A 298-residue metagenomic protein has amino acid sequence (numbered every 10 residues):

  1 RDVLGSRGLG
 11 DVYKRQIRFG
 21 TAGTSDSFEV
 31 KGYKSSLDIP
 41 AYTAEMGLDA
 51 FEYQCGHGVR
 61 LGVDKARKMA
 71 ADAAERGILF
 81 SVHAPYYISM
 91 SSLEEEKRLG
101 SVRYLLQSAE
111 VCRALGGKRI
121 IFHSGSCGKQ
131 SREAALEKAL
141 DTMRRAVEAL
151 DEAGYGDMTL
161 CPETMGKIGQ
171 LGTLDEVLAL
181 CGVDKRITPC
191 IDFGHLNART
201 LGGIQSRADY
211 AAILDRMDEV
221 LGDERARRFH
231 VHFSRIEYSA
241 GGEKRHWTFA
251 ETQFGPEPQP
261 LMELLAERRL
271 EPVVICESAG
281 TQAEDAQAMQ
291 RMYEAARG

Functional and structural regions predicted by a protein language model:
R1-Y13: Single conserved hydrophobic/aromatic residue that forms the stacking wall/gate of nucleotide- or nucleobase-binding
D11-Q107, G298: N-terminal pre-domain/capping segments
R15, L178, V183-F193, N197-G298: Histidine-acidic metal/acid-base catalytic patches
A22-D26, Q54-G58, P85-S89, G125-C127 (+4 more regions): Active-site beta-loop-alpha junctions enriched in small/polar residues
K31-S35, L61-K68, L93-Y104, Q130-T142 (+3 more regions): Alpha-helix N-cap and loop-to-helix initiation/capping positions
P40-E45, L61-S81, S108-L115, E148-Y155 (+3 more regions): Acidic (Asp/Glu)-rich catalytic clusters
T43, H83, S101, C112 (+4 more regions): Conserved, mostly hydrophobic/aromatic
A74-E75, S91-I191, A198: Active-site acidic/histidine proton-transfer and metal-coordination neighborhood in alpha/beta enzyme cores
